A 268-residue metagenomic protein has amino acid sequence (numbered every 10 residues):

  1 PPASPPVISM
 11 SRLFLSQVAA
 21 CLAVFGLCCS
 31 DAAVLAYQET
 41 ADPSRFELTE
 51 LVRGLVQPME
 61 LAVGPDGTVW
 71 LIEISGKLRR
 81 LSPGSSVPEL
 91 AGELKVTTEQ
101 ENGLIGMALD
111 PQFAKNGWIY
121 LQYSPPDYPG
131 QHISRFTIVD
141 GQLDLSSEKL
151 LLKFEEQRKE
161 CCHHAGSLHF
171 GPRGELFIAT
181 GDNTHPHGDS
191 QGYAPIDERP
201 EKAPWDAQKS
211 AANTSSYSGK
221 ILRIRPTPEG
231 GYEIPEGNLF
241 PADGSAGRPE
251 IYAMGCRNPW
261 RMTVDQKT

Functional and structural regions predicted by a protein language model:
P1-S9: Short, Lys/Arg-enriched N-terminal segments with co-localized hydrophobic residues within the first ~10-30 amino acids
Q17-S30: Bacterial N-terminal signal peptides
Y37-L55, E148: A short helix->beta-strand "capping" segment at the edge of beta-propeller domains
E50-G76: Beta-strand-rich domains and repeat architectures in extracellular enzymes and scaffolds, especially beta-propellers
G54-P58, E99-L104, Y217-K220: Short coil-to-beta transitions that initiate beta-strands within beta-rich domains
W70-G92: Beta-propeller domains
L71-G76, Q100, F113-T268: Surface loops at the rim/top face of extracytoplasmic beta-rich domains
V87-L109: Blade-loop segments of beta-propeller domains
